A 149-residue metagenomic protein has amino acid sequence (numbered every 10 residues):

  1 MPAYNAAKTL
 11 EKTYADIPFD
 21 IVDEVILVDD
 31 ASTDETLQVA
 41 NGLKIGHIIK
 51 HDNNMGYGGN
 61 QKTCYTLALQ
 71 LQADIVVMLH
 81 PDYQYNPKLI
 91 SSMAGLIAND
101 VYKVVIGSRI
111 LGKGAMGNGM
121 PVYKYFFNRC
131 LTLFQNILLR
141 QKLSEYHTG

Functional and structural regions predicted by a protein language model:
Y4-F19: Short, well-formed alpha-helical segments that are part of the catalytic scaffolds of diverse glycosyltransferases
A6-T9, S32, N86: Donor nucleotide-sugar binding loop of glycosyltransferases
I21, L43-I45: Short, structured coil segments at secondary-structure junctions
D29-L37: A conserved acidic beta->alpha catalytic loop
A31, G56, Q84: A short, conserved beta-strand element in the Rossmann-like catalytic core that flanks the donor/metal-binding loop
H51-N53, Y57-Q70, P87-G149: Acceptor/aglycone-binding surface of glycosyltransferases and processive sugar-polymer synthases
A73-Q84: Short beta-strand-to-loop acidic/aromatic patch adjacent to the donor-nucleotide binding site
